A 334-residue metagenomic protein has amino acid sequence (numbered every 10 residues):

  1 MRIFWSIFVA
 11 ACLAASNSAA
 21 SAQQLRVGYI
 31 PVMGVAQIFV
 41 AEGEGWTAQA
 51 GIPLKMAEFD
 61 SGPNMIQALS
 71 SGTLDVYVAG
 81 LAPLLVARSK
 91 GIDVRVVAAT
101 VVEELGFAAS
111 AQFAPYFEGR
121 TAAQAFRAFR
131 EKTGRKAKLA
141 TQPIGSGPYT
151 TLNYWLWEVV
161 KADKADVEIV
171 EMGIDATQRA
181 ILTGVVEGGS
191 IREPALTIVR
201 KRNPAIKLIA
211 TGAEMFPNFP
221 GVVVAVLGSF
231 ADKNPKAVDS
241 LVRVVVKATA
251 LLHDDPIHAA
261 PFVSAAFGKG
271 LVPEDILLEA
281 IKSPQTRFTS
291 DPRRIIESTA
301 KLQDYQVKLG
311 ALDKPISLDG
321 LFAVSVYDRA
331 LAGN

Functional and structural regions predicted by a protein language model:
A19-R26, W46-G51, A122-K138, D313-P315: Immediate post-signal peptide segment of exported/extracytoplasmic ligand-binding proteins
Q23, A87-V97, W157, I198-A213 (+1 more regions): Ligand-binding "clamshell"
Q23-V32, I52-E58, K136-T141, E168-V170: Short, well-ordered beta-strand elements
Q37-A41, A57-R95, L105-A109, A128-R130 (+3 more regions): Pocket-flanking alpha-helical
D93, T100-E171, D175-A176, G228 (+1 more regions): A conserved helix-loop-strand patch within extracytoplasmic ligand-binding domains of the periplasmic binding
D175-F267: Pocket-lining segment of extracytoplasmic ligand-binding domains
D232-D313: Secondary-structure end/capping motifs
Q303-N334: Conserved C-terminal helix/tail region of periplasmic/extracytoplasmic solute-binding proteins
